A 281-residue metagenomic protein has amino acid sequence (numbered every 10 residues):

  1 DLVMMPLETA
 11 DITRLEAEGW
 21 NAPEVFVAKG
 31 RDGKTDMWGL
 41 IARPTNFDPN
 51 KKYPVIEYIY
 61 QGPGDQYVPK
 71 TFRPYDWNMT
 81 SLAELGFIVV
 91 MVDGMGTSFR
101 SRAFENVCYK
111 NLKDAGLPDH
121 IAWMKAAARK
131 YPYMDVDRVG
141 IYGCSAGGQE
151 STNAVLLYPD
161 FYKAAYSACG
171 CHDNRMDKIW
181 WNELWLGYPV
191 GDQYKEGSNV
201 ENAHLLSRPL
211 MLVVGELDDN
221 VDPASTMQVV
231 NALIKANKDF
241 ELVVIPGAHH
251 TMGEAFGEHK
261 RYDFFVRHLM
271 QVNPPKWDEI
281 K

Functional and structural regions predicted by a protein language model:
D1-K281: Serine-hydrolase catalytic core recognition
